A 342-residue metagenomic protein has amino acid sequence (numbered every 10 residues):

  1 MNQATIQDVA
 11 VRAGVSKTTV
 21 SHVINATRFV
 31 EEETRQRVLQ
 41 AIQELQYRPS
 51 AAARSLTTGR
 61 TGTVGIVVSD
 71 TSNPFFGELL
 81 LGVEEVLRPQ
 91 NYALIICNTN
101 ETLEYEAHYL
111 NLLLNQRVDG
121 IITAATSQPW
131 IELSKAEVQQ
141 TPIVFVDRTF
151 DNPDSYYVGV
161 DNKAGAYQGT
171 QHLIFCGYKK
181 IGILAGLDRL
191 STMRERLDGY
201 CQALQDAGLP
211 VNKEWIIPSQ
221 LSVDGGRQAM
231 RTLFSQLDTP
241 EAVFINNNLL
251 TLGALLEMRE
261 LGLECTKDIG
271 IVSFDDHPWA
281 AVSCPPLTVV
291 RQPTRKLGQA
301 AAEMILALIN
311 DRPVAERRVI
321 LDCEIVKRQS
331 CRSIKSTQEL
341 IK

Functional and structural regions predicted by a protein language model:
M1-G62, R332: N-terminal helix-turn-helix DNA-binding module of bacterial transcription factors
K17-H22, L56-S72, T126, H172 (+1 more regions): Short beta-strand segments enriched in small/hydrophobic residues
E32, Q36, L45-G120, L197-C201 (+1 more regions): Amphipathic helical "hinge" segments at domain boundaries
E44, E85-A93, H108, L114 (+2 more regions): Bacterial carbohydrate/catabolite-sensing allosteric modules
I122-L133, F145-D154: Acidic, Gly/Pro-rich loop/turn segments at junctions of secondary structure
